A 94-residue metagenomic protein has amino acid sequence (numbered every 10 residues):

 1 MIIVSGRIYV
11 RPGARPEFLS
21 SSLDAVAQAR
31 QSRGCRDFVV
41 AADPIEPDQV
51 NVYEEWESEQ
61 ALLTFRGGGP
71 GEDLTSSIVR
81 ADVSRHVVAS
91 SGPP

Functional and structural regions predicted by a protein language model:
M1-I2, P16-E17, R33-G34: Short, flexible segments with low predicted structural confidence
I2-I8, V39-R66: Short, well-ordered beta-strand segments in beta-rich or mixed alpha/beta enzyme and ligand-binding folds
Y9-F18: Short, surface-exposed ligand-recognition loops at beta-strand->loop->(often short) alpha-helix junctions that present
S22-V26: Short amphipathic alpha-helical/adjacent loop interface patches that line ligand and macromolecule-binding sites
A27-R36, E55-V88: An amphipathic, aromatic/His-enriched active-site/gating alpha helix that lines ligand/cofactor pockets
S90-P94: Short, low-order "capping/linker" segments at domain edges
